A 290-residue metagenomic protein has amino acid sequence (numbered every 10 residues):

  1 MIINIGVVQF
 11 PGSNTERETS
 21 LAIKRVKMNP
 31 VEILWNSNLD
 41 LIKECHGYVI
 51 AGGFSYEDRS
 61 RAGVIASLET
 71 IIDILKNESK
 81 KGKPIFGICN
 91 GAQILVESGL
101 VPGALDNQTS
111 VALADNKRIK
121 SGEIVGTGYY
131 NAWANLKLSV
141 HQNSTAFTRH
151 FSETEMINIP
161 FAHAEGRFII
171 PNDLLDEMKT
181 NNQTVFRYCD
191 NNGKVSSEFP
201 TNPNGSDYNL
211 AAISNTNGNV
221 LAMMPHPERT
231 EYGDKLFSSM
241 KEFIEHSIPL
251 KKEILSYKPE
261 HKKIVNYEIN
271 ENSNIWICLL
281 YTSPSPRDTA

Functional and structural regions predicted by a protein language model:
V8-Q9, N29-I33, L39-L68: Active-site-proximal cofactor/substrate-binding loop regions of enzyme domains
G12, S37-N38, I42-E44, L75-N77 (+1 more regions): Amide-donor transfer/coupling interface in amidating biosynthetic enzymes
N14-E18: Short N-terminal binding/cap micro-motifs at the start of the first secondary-structure element
T19-P30: Short helix-loop-beta junction
P30-V31, I85, V220: Hydrophobic anchor at the start of a short beta-strand that flanks the dinucleotide cofactor-binding loop
S55-Q142: Cysteine-nucleophile active-site neighborhood
Y281-A290: Single conserved hydrophobic/aromatic residue that forms the stacking wall/gate of nucleotide- or nucleobase-binding
